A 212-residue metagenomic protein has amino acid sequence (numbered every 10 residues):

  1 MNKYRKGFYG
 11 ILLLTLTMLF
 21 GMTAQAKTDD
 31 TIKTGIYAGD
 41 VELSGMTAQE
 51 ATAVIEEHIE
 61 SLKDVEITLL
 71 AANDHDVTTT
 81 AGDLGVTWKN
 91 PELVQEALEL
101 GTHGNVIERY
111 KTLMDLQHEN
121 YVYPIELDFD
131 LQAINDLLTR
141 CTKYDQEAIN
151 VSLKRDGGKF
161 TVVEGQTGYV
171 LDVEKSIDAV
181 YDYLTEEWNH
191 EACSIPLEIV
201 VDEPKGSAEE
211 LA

Functional and structural regions predicted by a protein language model:
N2-Y9, T15-A212: Surface-exposed, secretory/extracytoplasmic low-complexity segments enriched in Ser/Thr/Asn/Gly/Pro
